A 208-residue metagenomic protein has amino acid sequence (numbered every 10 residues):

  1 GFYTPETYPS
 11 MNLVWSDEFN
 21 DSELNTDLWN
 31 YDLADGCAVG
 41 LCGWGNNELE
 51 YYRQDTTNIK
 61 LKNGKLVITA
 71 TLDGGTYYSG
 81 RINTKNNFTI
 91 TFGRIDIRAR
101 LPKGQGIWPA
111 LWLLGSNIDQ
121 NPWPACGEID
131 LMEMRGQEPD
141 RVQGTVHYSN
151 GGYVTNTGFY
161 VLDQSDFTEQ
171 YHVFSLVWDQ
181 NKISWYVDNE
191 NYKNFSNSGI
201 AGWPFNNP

Functional and structural regions predicted by a protein language model:
G1-P208: GH16 jelly-roll
